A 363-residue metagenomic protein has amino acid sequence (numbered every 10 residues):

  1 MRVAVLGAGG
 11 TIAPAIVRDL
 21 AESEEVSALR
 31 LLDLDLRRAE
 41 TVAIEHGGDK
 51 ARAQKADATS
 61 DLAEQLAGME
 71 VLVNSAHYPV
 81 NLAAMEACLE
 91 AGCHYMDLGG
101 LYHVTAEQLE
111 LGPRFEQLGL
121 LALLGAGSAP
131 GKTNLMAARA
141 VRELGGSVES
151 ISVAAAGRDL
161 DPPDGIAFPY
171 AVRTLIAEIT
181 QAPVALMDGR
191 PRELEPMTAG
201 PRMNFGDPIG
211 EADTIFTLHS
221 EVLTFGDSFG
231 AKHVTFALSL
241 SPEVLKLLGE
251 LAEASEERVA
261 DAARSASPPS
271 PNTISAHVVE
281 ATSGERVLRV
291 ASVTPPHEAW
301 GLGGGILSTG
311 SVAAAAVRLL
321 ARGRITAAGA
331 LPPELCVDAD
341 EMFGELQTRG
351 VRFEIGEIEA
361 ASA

Functional and structural regions predicted by a protein language model:
V5-D19: N-terminal Rossmann NAD(P)H-binding glycine-rich loop of SDR-like oxidoreductase domains
G9, L32-D35: Residues in the short beta-alpha loop(s) of Rossmann-like NAD(P)-binding domains
A28-R30: Short beta-strand element of Class I
D35-R38, Y102: Helix N-cap at the beta1-alpha1 junction of Rossmann-like dinucleotide-binding domains, i.e., the first residues
H46-S60: Rossmann-fold cofactor-recognition segment
A63-G68, P79-L98: Rossmann-fold NAD(P) dinucleotide-binding segment
G99-L121: Rossmann-fold NAD(P)-binding glycine/threonine-rich loop
E143-A363: C-terminal catalytic/substrate-binding lobe primarily of soluble NAD(P)-dependent oxidoreductases
